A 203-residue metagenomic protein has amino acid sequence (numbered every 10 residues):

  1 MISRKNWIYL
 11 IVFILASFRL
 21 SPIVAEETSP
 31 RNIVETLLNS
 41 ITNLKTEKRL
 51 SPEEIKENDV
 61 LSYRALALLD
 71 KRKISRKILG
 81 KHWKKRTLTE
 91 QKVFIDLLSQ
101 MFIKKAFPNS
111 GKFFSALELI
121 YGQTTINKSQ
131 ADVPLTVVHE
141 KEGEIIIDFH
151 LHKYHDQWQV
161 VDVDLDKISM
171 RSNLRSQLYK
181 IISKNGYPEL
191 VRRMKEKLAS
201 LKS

Functional and structural regions predicted by a protein language model:
I2-Y9: Bacterial N-terminal signal peptides that target proteins for export
Y9-R19: Bacterial N-terminal signal peptides
L20-A25: Sec/Tat signal peptide C-region and signal peptidase I cleavage site
E27-N109: Early exported N-terminus immediately downstream of N-terminal targeting peptides
N43, L50, K85-T89, K112 (+4 more regions): Surface-exposed, polar/charged faces of alpha-helical domains in mature secreted/periplasmic/lumenal proteins
K104-I145, K197-S203: Surface-exposed, charged secondary-structure patches
E144-S172: Short beta-strand edge/turn micro-motifs at domain boundaries
L165-S203: Low-complexity, intrinsically disordered terminal/linker segments enriched in charged and Gly/Pro repeats
